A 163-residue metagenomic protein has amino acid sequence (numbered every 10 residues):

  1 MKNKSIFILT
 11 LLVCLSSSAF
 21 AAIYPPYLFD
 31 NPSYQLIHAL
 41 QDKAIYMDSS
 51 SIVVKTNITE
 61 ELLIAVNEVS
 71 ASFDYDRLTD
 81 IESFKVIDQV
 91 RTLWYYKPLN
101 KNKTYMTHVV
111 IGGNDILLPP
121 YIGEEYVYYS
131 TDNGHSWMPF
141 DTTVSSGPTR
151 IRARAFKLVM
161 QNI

Functional and structural regions predicted by a protein language model:
K2-K4, N31: Intrinsically disordered, low-complexity polyampholyte segments enriched for Lys and acidic residues
K4-L15: Sec-dependent N-terminal signal peptides
A21-R91, K97-I163: N-terminal secretory-pathway/extracellular module detecting exported/lumenal segments and adjacent signal-anchor/first
